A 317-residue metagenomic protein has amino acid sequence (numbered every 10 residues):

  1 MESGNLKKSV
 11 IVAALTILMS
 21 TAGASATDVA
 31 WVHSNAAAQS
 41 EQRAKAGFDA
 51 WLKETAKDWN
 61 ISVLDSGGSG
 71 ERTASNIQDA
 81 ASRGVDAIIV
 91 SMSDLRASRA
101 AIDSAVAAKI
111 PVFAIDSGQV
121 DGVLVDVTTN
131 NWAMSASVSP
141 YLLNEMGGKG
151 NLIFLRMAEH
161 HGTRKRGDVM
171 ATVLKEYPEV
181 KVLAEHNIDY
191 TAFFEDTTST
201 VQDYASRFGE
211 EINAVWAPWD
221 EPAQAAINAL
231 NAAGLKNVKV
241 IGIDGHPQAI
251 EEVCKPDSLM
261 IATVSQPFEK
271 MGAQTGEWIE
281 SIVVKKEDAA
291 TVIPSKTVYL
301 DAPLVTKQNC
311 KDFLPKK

Functional and structural regions predicted by a protein language model:
S3-N5, L15, M19, A24-K317: A residue-level marker of the well-folded mature domains of exported/periplasmic proteins
